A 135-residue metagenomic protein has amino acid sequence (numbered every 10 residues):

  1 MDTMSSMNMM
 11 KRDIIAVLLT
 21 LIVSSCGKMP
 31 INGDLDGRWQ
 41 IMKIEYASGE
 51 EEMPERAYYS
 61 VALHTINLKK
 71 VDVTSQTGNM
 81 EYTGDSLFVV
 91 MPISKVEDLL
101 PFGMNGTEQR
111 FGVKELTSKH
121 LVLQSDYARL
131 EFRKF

Functional and structural regions predicted by a protein language model:
M1-M10: N-terminal secretory signal peptides that target proteins for export/translocation
K11-V17: Sec-dependent signal peptide recognition, specifically the positively charged N-region followed immediately by
I22-S25: C-terminal motif of bacterial Sec signal peptides marking the signal peptidase cleavage site
G27-M29: Bacterial signal peptide processing site
D34-G49: Tryptophan-anchored aromatic micro-motifs
E51-S94: N-terminal glycine/threonine-rich, aromatic-flanked beta-hairpin/loop signature
V89-K114: An anionic, turn-rich surface loop/hairpin at beta-sheet edges that serves as a generic interaction/coordination patch
R110-E131: Short, exposed beta-strand-loop hairpins at the edges of beta-sheets in extracellular/periplasmic proteins
